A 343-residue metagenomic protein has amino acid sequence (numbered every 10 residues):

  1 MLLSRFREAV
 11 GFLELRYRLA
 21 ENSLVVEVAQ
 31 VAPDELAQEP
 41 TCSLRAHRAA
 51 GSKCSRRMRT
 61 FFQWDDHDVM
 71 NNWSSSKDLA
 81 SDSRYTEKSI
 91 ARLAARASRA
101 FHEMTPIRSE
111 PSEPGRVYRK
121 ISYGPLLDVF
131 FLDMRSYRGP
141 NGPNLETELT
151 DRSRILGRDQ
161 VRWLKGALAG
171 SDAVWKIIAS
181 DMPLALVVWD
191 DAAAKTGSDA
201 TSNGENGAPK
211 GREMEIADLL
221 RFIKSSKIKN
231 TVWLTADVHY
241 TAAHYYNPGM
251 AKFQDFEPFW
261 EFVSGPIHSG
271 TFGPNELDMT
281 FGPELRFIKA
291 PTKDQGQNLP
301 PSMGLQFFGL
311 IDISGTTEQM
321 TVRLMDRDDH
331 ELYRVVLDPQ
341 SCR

Functional and structural regions predicted by a protein language model:
M1-R343: Metal-dependent phosphoester/phosphodiester hydrolase catalytic core
